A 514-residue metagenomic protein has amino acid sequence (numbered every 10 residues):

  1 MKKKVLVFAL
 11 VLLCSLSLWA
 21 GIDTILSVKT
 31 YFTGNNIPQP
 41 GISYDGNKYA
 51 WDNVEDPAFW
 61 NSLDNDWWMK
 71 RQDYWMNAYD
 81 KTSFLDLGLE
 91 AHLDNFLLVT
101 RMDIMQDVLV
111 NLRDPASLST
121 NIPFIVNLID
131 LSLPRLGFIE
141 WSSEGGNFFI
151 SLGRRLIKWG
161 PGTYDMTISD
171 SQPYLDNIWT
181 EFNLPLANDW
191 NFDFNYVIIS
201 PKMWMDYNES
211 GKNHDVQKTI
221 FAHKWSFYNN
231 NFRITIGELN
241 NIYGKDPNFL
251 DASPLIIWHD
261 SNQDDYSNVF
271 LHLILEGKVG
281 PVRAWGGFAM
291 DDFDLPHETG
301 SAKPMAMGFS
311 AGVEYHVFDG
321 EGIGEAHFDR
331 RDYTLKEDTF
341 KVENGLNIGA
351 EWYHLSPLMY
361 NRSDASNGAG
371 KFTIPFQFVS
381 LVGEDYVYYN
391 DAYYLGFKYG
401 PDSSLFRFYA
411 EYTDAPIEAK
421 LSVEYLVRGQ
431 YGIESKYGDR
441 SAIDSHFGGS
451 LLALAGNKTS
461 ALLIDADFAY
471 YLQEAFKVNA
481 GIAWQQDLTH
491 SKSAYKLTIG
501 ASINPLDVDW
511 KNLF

Functional and structural regions predicted by a protein language model:
M1-K4: Positively charged n-region of N-terminal signal peptides that target proteins for export
F8-S17: Bacterial N-terminal signal peptides
I22, N147-F149, N177-D385, P401-T413 (+5 more regions): Signature for the C-terminal beta-barrel architecture of outer-membrane proteins
I22-Y228, S301-M307, G322-E343, N347-E351 (+3 more regions): Outer-membrane beta-barrel channel domains
I37, T489-S491: Flexible, membrane-facing loop/turn or short amphipathic-helix motifs that contact lipid bilayers or gate lipid-binding
Q39, M69-K70, F406, D414-A419 (+1 more regions): Secondary-structure boundary/capping micro-motif
W225, K492-F514: Outer-membrane beta-barrel "beta-signal"
L472-F476: C-terminal closing repeat unit and adjoining cap/tail of repeat-based domains
